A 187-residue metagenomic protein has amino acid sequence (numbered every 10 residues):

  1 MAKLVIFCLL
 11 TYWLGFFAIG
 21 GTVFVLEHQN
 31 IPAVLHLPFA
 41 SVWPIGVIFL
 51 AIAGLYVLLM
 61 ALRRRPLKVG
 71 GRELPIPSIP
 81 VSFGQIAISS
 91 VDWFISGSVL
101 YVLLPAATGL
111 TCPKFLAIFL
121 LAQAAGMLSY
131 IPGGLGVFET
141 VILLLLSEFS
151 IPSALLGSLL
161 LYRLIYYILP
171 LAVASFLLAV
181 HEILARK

Functional and structural regions predicted by a protein language model:
M1, L156-L159: Membrane-interface helix-entry/capping residues at the boundaries of transmembrane alpha-helices
M1-L9: Juxtamembrane loop-to-helix connectors within ABC transporter transmembrane domains
K3, R72-P75, L143: Short amphipathic alpha-helical coupling elements at transmembrane boundaries
T11-F16, G21-M127, P152, G157 (+1 more regions): Predominantly cytoplasmic-facing regulatory/coupling regions of multi-pass membrane proteins
P132-S147: Re-entrant/interfacial helical elements at transmembrane boundaries that shape and gate the permeation pathway
S147-F149, L161: Alpha-helix C-terminal capping segments
